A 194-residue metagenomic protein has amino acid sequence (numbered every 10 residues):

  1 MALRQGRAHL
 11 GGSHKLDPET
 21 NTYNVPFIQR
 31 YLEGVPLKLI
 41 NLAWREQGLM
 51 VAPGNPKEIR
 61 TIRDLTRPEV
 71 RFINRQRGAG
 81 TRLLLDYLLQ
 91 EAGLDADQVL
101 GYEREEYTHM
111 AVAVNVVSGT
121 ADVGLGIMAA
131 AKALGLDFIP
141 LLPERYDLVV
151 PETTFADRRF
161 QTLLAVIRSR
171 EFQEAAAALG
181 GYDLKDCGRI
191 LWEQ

Functional and structural regions predicted by a protein language model:
M1-R60: N-terminal segment of the mature folded domain
L3-R4, L85, A113-V117: Hydrophobic residues within well-ordered alpha-helices
H14-R30, A113-L142: A ligand-binding cleft/hinge motif common to bilobed small-molecule-binding domains
G34-L37, N41-E46, L136-A165, D186-W192: Periplasmic-binding protein-like
R63-L83: Short loop->beta-strand "edge-of-pocket" segments that line small-molecule binding or catalytic clefts across diverse
A96-T108: Short beta-strand-to-loop elements that line the ligand-binding cleft of bilobed periplasmic-binding protein-like
I167-D183: Periplasmic-binding protein-like
